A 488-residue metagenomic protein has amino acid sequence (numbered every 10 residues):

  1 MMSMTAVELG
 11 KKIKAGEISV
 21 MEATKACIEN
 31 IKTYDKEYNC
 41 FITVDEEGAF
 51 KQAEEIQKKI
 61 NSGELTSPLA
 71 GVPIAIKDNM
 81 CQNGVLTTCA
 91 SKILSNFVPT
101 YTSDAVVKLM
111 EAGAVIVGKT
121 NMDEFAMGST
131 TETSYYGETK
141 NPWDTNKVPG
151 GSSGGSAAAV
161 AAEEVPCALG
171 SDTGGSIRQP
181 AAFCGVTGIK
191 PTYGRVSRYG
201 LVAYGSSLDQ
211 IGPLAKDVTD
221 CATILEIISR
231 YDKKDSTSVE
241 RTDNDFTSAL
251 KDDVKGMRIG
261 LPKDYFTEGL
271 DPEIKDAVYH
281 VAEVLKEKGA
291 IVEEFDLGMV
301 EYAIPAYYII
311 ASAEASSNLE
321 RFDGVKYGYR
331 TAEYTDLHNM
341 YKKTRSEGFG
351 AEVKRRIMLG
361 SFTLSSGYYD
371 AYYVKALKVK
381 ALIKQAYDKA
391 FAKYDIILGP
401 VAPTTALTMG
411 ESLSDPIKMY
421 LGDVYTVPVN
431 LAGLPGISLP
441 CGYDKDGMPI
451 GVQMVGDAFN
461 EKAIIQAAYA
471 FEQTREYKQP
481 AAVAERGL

Functional and structural regions predicted by a protein language model:
M1-K51, E287-G289, F362, P480-L488: An N-terminal boundary/leader segment
K11, N121, T267, M299-V300 (+2 more regions): Serine-dependent amide/ester hydrolase catalytic core
G16, K77, D217: Short, conserved phosphate/pyrophosphate- and ester-handling motifs at nucleotide-, phospho-/glycolipid
A23-C27, A306-Y307, V353-S361: Short alpha-helical scaffolding segments that buttress acidic/His motifs in well-ordered protein cores
C27, A49, K77, L109 (+6 more regions): Conserved hydrophobic/aromatic pocket- or pore-lining residues that grip, position, or stack substrates in active sites
E29, T33, E111, A162-A168 (+7 more regions): Structural helix-boundary/capping segments
L69-C89, S248-G260, A313-K384, P435-G451: Short helix-loop capping/hinge segments that flank enzyme active sites or metal/cofactor-binding pockets
L69-I211, P262-D264, A313, G399-I417: Short glycine/serine-rich loop/turn segments
